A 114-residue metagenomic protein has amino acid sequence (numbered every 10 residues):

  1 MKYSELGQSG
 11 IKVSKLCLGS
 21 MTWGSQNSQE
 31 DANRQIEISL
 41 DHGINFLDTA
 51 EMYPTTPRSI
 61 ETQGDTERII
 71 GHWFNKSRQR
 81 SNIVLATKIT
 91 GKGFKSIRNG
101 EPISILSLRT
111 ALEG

Functional and structural regions predicted by a protein language model:
M1-V84: N-terminal binding-site loop/beta-alpha segment at the start of enzyme catalytic domains that lines or forms
A86-S96: Substrate-binding cleft and catalytic face of glycoside hydrolase catalytic domains, especially the flexible beta-alpha
K95-G114: Glycine/proline-rich, positively charged, aromatic-decorated active-site loop/lid region on the catalytic face
